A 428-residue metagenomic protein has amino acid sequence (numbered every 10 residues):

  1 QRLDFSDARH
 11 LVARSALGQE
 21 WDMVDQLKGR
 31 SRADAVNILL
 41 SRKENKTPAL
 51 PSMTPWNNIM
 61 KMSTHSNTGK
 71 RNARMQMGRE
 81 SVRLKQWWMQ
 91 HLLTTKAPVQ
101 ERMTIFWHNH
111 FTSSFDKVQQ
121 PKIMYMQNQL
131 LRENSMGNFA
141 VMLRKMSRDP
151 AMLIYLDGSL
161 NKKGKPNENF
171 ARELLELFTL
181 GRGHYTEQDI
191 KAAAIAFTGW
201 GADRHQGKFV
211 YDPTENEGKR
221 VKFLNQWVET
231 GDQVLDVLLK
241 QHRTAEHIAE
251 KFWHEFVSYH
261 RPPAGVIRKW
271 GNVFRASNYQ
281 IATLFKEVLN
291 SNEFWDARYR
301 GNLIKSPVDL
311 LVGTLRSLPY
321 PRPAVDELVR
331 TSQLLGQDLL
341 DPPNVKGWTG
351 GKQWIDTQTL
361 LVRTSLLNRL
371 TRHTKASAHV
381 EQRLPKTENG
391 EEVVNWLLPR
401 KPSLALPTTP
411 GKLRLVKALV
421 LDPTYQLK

Functional and structural regions predicted by a protein language model:
Q1, L84-W88, Q120-Y320, R330: Active-site substrate-binding loop specific to GH73 endo-beta-N-acetylglucosaminidase modules in bacterial autolysins
Q1-W21, A245, A249-S277, A282-K428: Flexible, low-complexity segments enriched for small/polar residues
S6-R14, L50, N57, Q76-G78 (+1 more regions): Short, compositionally biased low-complexity segments
A8, V24, R32-V36, I190 (+1 more regions): Hydrophobic/aromatic residues in well-formed alpha-helices
A16, E44, F111, F115 (+4 more regions): Short alpha-helix boundary/capping elements
W21-R132: N-terminal accessory alpha/beta regions
K70-R74, T94, T112-S114, G158-N161 (+2 more regions): A ubiquitous short alpha-helical element
